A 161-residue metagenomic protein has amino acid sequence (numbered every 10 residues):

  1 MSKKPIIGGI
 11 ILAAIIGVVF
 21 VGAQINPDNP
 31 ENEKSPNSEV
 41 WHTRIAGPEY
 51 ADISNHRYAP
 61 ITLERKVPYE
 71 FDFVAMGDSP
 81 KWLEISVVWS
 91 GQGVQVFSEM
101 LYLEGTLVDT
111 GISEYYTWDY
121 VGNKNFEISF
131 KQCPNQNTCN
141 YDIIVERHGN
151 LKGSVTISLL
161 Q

Functional and structural regions predicted by a protein language model:
K4-G9, G17-Q161: Acidic, Ser/Thr/Pro
